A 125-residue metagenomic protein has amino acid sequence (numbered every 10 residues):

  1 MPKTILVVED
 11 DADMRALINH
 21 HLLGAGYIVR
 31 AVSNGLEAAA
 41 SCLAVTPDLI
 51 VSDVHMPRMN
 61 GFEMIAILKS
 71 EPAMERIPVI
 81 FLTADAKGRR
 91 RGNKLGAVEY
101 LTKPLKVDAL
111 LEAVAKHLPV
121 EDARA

Functional and structural regions predicted by a protein language model:
E9, T83: Conserved acidic carboxylate
A16, E63, D85-T102, L111-E112 (+1 more regions): Alpha4 helix (beta4-alpha4-beta5 surface) of REC/receiver domains from two-component response regulators
A16-G24: Charged docking surfaces used in two-component/phosphorelay signaling
G26-S33, S41: Short hydrophobic/Thr-rich beta-strand motif most characteristic of the beta2 strand and flanking loop of CheY-like
N34-E37, N60-A66: Acidic catalytic/metal-coordinating carboxylates
V45-V51: Active-site beta3 strand of CheY-like receiver
M56: Receiver (REC) domain active-site loop signature in two-component systems and cognate sites in sensor histidine kinases
K106: Receiver (REC) domain switch/active-site region of two-component response regulators
